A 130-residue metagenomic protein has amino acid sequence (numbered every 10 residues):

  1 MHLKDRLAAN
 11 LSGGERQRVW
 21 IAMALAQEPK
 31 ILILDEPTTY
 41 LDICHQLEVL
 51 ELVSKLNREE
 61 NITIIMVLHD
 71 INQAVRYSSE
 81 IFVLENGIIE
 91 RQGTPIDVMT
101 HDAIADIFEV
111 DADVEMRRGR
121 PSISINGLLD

Functional and structural regions predicted by a protein language model:
L7-L11, E15: Conserved ABC ATPase signature
E28: Conserved catalytic motifs of ABC-family nucleotide-binding domains
L32-E36: Catalytic Walker B motif of ABC-type/P-loop ATPase nucleotide-binding domains
L47-E60: Helical segment within the ABC ATPase nucleotide-binding domain
L68-H69: H-loop/switch region of ABC-family ATPase nucleotide-binding domains
N86-G87: Conserved ABC ATPase "signature" C-loop
I107-D130: ABC ATPase nucleotide-binding domains
